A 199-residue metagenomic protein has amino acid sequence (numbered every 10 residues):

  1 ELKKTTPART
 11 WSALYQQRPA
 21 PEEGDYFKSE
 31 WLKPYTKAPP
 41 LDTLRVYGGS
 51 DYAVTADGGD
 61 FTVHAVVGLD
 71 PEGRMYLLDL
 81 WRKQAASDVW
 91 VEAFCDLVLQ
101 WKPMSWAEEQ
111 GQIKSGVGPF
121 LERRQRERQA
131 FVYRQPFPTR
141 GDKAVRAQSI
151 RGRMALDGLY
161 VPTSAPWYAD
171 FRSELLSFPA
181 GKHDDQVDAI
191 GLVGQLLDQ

Functional and structural regions predicted by a protein language model:
E1-S50: ATPase catalytic-site recognition across NTP-hydrolyzing enzymes
R9, A13, Q148, A169 (+1 more regions): Non-catalytic, well-ordered alpha-helical scaffold segments
T10-S12, L44-Y47, G59-H64, P103-W106 (+1 more regions): Active-site lining segments that contact anionic ligands and/or coordinate catalytic metals
Q17-E22, Y26, R45, D70-F178: Mg2+-dependent endonuclease catalytic cores in nucleic-acid-processing enzymes, primarily RNase H-like
P19, A180-V187: ATP-hydrolysis module of ASCE/P-loop NTPase motor domains, specifically the Walker B Asp-Glu catalytic pair
P40-L69, A189: Gly/Thr-rich phosphate-binding beta-strand-loop-beta motif of the actin/hexokinase/Hsp70
V193-Q199: Acidic two-metal-ion nuclease catalytic site recognized across multiple nuclease folds, prominently DnaQ/RNase D-T
